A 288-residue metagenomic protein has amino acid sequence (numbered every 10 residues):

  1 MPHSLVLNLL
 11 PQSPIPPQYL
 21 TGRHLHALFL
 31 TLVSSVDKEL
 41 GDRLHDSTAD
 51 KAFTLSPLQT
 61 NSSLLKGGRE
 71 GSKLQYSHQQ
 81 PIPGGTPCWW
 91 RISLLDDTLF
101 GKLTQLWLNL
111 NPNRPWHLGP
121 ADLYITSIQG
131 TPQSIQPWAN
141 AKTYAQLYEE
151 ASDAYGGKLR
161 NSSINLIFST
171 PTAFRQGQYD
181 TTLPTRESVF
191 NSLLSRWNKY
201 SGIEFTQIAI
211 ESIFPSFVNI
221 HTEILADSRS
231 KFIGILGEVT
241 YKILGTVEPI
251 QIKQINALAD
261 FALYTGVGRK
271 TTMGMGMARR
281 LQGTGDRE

Functional and structural regions predicted by a protein language model:
M1-E288: RNA-interacting cores
